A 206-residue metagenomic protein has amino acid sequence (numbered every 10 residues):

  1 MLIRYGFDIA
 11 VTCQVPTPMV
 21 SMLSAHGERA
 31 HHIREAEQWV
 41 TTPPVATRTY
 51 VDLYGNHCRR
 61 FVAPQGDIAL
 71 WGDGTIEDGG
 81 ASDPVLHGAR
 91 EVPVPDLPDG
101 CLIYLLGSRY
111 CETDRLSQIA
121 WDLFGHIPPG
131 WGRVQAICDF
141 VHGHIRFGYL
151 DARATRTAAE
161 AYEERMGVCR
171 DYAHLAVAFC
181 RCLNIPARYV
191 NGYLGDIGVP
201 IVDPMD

Functional and structural regions predicted by a protein language model:
M1, V168-Y172: Short, glycine/acidic-rich beta->alpha junctions
M1-R90: Intrinsically disordered, low-complexity N-terminal segments that are enriched in acidic
I3-Y5, I33-T41, I103, A152-A154 (+1 more regions): Generic detector of short, locally flexible boundary/turn motifs and exposed helical patches
C13, L70, I76-G80, L86 (+2 more regions): Secondary-structure boundary elements
Y50-G55, S82-V85, S117, E163-V168 (+1 more regions): Short, surface-exposed, charge-dense and proline/glycine-enriched linear segments
G66, D73, I127, P200-V202: Glycine-centered loop/turn motifs
D139, D171-D206: Hydrophobic/aromatic-rich core segments of domains that either
